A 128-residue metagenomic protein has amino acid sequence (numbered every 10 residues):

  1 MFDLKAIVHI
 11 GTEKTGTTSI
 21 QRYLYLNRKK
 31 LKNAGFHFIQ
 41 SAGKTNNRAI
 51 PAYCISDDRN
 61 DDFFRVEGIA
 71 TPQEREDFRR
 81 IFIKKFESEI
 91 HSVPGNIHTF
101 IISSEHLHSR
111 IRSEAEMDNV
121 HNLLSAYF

Functional and structural regions predicted by a protein language model:
M1-F100, S104-H106: PAPS-dependent sulfotransferase catalytic core
P94-F128: Active-site periphery "cap/insert" segments of enzyme catalytic domains
